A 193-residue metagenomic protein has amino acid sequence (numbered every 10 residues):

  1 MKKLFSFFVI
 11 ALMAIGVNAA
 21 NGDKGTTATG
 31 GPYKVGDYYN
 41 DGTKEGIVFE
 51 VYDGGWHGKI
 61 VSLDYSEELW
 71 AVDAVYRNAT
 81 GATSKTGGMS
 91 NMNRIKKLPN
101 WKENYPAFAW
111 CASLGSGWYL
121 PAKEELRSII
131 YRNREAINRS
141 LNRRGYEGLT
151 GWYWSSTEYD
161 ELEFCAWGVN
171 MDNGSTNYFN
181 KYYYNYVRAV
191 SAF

Functional and structural regions predicted by a protein language model:
L4-M13: Sec-dependent N-terminal signal peptides
S6, S62, S155-T157: Short linear Ser/Thr-Pro motifs
M13-A14, N133: Single-residue recognition of alpha-helix boundary sites
I15-L114, K181-F193: Short, compositionally biased
N104, S116, K123-F193: C-terminal, surface-exposed recognition/capping segments
